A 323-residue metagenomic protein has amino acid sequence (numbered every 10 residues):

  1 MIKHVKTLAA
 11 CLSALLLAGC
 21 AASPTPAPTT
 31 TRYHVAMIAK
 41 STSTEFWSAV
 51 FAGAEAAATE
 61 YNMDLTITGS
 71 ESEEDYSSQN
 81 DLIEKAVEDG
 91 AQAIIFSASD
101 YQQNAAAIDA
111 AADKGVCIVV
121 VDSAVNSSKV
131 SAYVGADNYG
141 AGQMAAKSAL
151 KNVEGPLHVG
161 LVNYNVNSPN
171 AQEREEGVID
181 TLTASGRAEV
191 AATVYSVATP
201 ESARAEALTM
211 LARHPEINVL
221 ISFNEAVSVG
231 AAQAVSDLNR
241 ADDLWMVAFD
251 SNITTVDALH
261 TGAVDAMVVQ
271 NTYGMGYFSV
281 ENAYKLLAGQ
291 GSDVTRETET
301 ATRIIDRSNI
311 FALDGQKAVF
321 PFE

Functional and structural regions predicted by a protein language model:
M1-H34, T59, V87, D109-K114 (+1 more regions): Short, low-complexity disordered leader/linker segments with a strong preference for bacterial N-terminal type II
T31, V162, N170, T181 (+2 more regions): Hinge/cleft segment of the Venus flytrap/periplasmic-binding protein
H34-A57, Y61, T66-N80, E84 (+3 more regions): Extracytoplasmic "Venus flytrap"
F46-M63, A141-A145, P169-A188, S202 (+2 more regions): Short, solvent-exposed amphipathic alpha-helices that sit in or adjacent to ligand/effector-binding or catalytic
T59-S72, H158-N163, L182-P200: Short beta-strand elements in bilobed, periplasmic/extracellular small-molecule ligand-binding domains
Q79, V134-V159, Q172-E173, S202-R204 (+2 more regions): Hydrophobic alpha-helical segments within soluble ligand-binding/sensing domains
V87, A93-A112, V178, S196-A258: Hydrophobic alpha-helical
Y101-G140, K151, H158, D250-H260 (+2 more regions): Flexible loop/hinge segments that line or gate small-molecule binding clefts
